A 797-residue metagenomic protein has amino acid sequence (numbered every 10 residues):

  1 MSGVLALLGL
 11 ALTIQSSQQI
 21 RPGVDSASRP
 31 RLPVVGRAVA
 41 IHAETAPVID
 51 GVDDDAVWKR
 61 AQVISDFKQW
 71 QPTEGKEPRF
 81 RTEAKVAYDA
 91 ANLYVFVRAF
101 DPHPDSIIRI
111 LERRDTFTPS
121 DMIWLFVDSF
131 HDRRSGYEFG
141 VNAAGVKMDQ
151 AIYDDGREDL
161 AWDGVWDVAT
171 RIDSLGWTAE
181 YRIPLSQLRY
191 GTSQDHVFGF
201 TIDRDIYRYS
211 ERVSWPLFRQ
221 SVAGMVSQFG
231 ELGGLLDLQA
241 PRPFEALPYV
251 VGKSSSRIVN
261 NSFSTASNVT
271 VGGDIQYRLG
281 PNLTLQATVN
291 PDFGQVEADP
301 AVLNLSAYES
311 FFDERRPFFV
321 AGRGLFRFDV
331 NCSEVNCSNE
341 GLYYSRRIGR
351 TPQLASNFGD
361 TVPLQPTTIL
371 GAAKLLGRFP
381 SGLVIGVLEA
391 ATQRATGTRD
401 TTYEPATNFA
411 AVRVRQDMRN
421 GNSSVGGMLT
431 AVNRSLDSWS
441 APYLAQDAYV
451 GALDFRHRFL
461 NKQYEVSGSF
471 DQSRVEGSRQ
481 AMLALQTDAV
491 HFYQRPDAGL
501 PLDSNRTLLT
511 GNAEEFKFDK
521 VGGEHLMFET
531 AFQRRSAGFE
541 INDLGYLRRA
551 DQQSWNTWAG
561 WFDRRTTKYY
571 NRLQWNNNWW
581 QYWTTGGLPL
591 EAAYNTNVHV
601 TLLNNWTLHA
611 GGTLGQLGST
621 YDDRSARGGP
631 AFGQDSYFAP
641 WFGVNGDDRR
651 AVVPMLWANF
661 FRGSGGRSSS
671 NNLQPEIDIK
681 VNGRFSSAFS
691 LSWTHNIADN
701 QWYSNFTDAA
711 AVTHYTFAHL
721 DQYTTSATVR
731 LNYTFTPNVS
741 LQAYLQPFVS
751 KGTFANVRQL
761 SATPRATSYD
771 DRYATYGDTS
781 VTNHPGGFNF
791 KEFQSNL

Functional and structural regions predicted by a protein language model:
S2-T13: Bacterial N-terminal signal peptides
L12-D417, S424-G427: Structural preference for beta-rich elements and adjacent junctions enriched in aromatics
A91-L93, S135, W177, Q194-F198 (+13 more regions): Outer-envelope beta-barrel architecture signal
T170-D173, S255-R278, S440-Q446, N505 (+3 more regions): Outer-membrane beta-barrel proteins
P184-T192, G224-Q239, L279-L283, G322-F326 (+11 more regions): Outer-membrane beta-barrel proteins
L217-P241, A395-A448, R456-N461, K520-G523 (+5 more regions): Outer-membrane beta-barrel transmembrane domain signature of Gram-negative proteins, especially the mid-to-C-terminal
T284, N290, A298-D299, D313-R315 (+4 more regions): Extended, well-ordered alpha-helical scaffold/bundle regions in very large, multi-domain proteins
T368, L376, N461-L797: Exposed, low-structure sequence patches enriched in small/polar residues
